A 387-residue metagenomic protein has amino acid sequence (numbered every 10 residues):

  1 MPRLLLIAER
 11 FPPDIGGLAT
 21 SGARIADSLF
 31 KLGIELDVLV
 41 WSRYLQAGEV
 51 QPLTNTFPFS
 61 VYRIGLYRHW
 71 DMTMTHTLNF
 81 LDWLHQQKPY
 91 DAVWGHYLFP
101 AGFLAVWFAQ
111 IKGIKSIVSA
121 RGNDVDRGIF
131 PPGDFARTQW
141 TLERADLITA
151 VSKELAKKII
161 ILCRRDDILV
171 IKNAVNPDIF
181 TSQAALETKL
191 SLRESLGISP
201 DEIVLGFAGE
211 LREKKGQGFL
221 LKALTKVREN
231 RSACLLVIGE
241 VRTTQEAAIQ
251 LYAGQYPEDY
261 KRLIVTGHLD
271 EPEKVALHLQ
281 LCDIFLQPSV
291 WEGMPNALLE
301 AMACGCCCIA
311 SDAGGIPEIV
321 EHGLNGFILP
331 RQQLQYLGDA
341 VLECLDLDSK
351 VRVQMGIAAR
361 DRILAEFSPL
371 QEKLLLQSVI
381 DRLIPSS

Functional and structural regions predicted by a protein language model:
M1-A47, S387: N-terminal subdomain of nucleotide-sugar transferases
L5, S199-K215, L221-L224, L236-I238: Conserved donor-binding/catalytic core segment of Leloir-type glycosyltransferases
E154, A174: Carbohydrate-associated surface elements
A247-L269: Nucleotide-activated donor-binding/catalytic signature segment of Leloir-type glycosyltransferases, i.e., the conserved
L277-C282: Short alpha-helical donor nucleotide-sugar binding micro-motif in glycosyltransferases
V290: Aromatic "clamp/platform" in nucleotide-sugar-dependent glycosyltransferases that forms part of the donor/acceptor
C307-A310: Short hydrophobic beta-strand element within catalytic cores of glycosyltransferases and related nucleotide-activated
H322-G323, F327-L334, E343-S349: Conserved acidic donor-binding segment of nucleotide-sugar-dependent glycosyltransferases
